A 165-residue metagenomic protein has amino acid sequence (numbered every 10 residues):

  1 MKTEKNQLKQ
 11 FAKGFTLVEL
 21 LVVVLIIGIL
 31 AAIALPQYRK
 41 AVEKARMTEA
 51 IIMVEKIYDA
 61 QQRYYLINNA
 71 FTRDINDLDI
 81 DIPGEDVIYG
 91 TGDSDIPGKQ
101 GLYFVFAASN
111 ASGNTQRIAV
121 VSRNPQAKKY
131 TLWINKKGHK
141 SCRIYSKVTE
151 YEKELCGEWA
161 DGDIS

Functional and structural regions predicted by a protein language model:
M1-Q10: N-terminal secretory signal peptides that target proteins for export/translocation
Q10-Q37, A41-V42: N-terminal single-pass transmembrane signal-anchor helix
A32, P36-L78: Conserved hydrophobic/amphipathic alpha-helical signal-anchor segments
I67-S165: Periplasmic/extracellular, small/polar-rich flexible segments of pilin-like filament-forming proteins
